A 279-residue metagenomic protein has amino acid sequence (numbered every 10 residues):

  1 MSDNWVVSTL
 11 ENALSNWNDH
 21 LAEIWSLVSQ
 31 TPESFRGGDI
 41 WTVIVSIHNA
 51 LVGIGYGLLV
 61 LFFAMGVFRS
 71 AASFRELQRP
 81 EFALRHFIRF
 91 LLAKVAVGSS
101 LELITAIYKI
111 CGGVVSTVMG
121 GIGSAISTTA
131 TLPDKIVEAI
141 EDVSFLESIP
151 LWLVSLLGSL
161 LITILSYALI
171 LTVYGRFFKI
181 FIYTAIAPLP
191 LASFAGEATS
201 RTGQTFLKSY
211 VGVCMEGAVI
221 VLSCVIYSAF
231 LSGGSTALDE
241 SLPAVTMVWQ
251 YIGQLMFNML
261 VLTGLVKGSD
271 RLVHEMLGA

Functional and structural regions predicted by a protein language model:
M1-L10, P80-E102, G203-C214, S269: Alpha-helical transmembrane segments and their helix-start/interface "positive-inside/aromatic belt" motifs in integral
M1-L58: Binding/recognition "hotspot" determinant
S26, F82-R89, S116, G120 (+3 more regions): Short amphipathic alpha-helical coupling elements at transmembrane boundaries
I44-V52, L84-I88, L92, E141-F145 (+4 more regions): Alpha-helical membrane-interface segments at transmembrane helix boundaries
G53-M65, L157-I162, I180: Hydrophobic alpha-helical transmembrane segments
L58-K94, I186-R201: Hydrophobic transmembrane alpha-helix segments characteristic of membrane transport and insertion machinery
K94-I186, C224-G278: Non-cytosolic segments of integral membrane proteins
L191-K208, E240, L272-M276: Alpha-helical transmembrane segments
